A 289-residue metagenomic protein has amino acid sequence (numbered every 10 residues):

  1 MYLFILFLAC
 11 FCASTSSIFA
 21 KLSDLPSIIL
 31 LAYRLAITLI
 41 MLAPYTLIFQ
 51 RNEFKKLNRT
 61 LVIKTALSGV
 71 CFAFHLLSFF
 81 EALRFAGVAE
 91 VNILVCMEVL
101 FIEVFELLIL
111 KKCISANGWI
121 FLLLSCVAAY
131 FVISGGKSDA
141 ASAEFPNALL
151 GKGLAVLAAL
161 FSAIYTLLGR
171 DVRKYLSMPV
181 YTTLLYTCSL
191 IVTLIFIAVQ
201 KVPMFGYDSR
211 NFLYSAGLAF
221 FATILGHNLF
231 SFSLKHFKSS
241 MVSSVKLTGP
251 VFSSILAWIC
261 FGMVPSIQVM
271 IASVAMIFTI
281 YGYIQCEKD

Functional and structural regions predicted by a protein language model:
M1-A32, L67-V70, F74, S78 (+2 more regions): Glycine-/small-residue-enriched transmembrane alpha-helix faces in small-molecule transporters and effluxers
F4-I5, I29-I48, I120-V127, L150-L157 (+2 more regions): Hydrophobic alpha-helical transmembrane segments of multi-pass integral membrane proteins, especially transporters
C12-L25, L30, I37, L77-A86 (+4 more regions): Juxtamembrane C-cap of transmembrane helices in multi-pass membrane transport proteins
S14, I18, G69, A73-L77 (+6 more regions): Hydrophobic/small/kink-forming positions within alpha-helical transmembrane segments of polytopic membrane proteins
L42, I114-K137, L247, L256 (+1 more regions): Hydrophobic transmembrane alpha-helices of multi-pass small-molecule transport proteins
Y45-T46, E98-L123, V251-I271: C-terminal transmembrane-helix exit sites in multi-pass transporters
F49-E90, L94, F131, A219-F237: Specific transmembrane alpha-helical segments of multi-pass solute transporters/efflux pumps, especially DMT/EamA
V91-M97, L168-L190, T223-I259: Helix-helix packing/entry segments at the starts of transmembrane helices
